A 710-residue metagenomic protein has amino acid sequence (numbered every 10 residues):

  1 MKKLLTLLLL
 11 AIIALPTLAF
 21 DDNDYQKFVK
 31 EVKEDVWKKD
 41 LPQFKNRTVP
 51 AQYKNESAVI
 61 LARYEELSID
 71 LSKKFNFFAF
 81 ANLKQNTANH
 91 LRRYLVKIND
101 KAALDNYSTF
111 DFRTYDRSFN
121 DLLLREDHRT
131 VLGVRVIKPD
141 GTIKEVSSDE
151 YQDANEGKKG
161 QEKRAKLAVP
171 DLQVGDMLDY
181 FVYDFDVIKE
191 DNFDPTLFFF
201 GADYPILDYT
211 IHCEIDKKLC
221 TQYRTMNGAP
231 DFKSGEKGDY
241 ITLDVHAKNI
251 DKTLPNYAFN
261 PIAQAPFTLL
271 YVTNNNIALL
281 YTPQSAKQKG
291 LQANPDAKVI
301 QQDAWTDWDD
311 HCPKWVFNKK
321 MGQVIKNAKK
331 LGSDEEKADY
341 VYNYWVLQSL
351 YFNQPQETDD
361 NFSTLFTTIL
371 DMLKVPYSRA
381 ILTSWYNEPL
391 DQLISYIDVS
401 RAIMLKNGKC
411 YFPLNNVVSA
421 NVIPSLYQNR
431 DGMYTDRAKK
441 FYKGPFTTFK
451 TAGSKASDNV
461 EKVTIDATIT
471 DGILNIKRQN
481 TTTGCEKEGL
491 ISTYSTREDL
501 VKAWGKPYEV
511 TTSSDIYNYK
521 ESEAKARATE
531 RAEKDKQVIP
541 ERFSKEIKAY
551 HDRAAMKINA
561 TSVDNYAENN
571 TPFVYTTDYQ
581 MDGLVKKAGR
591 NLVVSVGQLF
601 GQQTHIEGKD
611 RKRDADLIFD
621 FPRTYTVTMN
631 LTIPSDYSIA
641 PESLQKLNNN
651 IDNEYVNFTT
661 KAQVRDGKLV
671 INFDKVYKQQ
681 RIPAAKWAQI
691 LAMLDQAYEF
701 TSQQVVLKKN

Functional and structural regions predicted by a protein language model:
M1-N23: Bacterial Sec-dependent N-terminal signal peptides
F20-N274, T364, R379-I473, K477-N569 (+5 more regions): Beta-strand-rich, non-transmembrane domain signature
R129, Q284-T358, T364: Secondary-structure boundary elements
Q161, I325-N407, V422-P424, M629: Active-site neighborhood of thiol-dependent amide/isopeptide-bond enzymes
N275-A286, E357, S378-L382: Zinc-dependent metallopeptidase catalytic helix centered on the HExxH motif and its immediate flanking segment
Y575-T577: C-terminal regions of mature proteins
M581-G589: Long, low-hydrophobicity ectodomains and other hydrophilic envelope-associated domains
D610-N710: C-terminal accessory domains/tails appended to large, multi-domain proteins
